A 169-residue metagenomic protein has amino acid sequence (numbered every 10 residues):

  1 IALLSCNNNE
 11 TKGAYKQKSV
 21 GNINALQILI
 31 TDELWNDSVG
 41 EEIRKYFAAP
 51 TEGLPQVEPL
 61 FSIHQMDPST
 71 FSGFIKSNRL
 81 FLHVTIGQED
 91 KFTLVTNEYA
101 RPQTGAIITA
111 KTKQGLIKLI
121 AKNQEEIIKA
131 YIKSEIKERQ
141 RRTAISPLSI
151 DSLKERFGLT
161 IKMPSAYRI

Functional and structural regions predicted by a protein language model:
I1-L4: Sec-dependent bacterial lipoprotein signal peptides
C6-I169: N-terminal targeting sequences that direct proteins away from the cytosol to non-cytosolic compartments
